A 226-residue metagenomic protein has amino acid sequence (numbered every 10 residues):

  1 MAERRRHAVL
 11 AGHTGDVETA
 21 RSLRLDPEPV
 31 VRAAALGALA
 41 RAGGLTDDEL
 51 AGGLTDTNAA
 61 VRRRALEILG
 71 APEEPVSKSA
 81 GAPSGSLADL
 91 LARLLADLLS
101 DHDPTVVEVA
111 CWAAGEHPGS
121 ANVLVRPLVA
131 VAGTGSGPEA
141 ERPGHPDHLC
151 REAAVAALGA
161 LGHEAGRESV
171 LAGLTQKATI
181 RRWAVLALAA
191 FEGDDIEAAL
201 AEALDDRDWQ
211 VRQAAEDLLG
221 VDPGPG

Functional and structural regions predicted by a protein language model:
M1, P27-E28, T57-N58, H102-D103 (+4 more regions): Short inter-helical turns and helix N-cap capping residues of alpha-solenoid HEAT/ARM repeat scaffolds
M1-G43, D205, Q213-E216, G220: N-terminal alpha-helical scaffold/docking segments in eukaryotic complex subunits
R4-R5, R32, R62, V107 (+3 more regions): Residue-level detector of extended alpha-helical repeat arrays and alpha-solenoid scaffolds
H7-A8, A35, A65, A110 (+3 more regions): Conserved hydrophobic register position within alpha-solenoid helical repeats
H13-L25, G43-T55, E74-S100, G119-E141 (+3 more regions): Amphipathic alpha-helical scaffolding segments comprising HEAT/armadillo-like alpha-solenoid repeats
G144-A156, A160, E164-A172, A178: Alpha-helical adaptor scaffolds
A189, D194, E202, W209-G220: Long, ordered, amphipathic alpha-helical scaffolds
